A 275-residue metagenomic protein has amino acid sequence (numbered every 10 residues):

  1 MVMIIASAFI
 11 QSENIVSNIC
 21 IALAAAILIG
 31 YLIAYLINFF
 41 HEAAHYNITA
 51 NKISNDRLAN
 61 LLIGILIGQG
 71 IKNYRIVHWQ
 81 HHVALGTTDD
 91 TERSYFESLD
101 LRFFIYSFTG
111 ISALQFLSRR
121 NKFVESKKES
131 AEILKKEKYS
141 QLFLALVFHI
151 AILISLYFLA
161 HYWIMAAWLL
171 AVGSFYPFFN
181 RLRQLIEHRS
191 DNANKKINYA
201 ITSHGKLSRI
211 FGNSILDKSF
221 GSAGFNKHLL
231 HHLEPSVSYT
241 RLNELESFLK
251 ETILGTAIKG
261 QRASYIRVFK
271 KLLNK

Functional and structural regions predicted by a protein language model:
M1-L32, G64-L170, Y239-K275: Non-catalytic, topology-defining segments of multipass membrane proteins
E13-V16, I48-A50, N213, F220: Helix-boundary and loop/linker segments of multi-pass membrane transporters
L28-F40, G70-K72, A113-R119, L169-I197: Transmembrane alpha-helical segments that form the membrane-embedded catalytic/substrate-channel core of multi-pass
I37-H45, Y74-G86, Q184-N192, G221-V237: Histidine-centered catalytic micro-motifs
F39-L58, D90-S94: Aspartate-rich (DDxxD/NDxxD/DxxxD) Mg2+/diphosphate-binding motifs and their adjoining helix-loop segments
L61-G64, I201-S219: Cytosolic juxtamembrane regulatory segments of multi-pass membrane proteins
S112-L117, I215-F225: Long helical/loop segments within the catalytic core of UDP-sugar-dependent glycosyltransferases, especially the large
D191-K195, L233, E244, K250-E251: Polar-ligand-bearing catalytic/cofactor-coordination segments of membrane-embedded or membrane-tethered inner-membrane
